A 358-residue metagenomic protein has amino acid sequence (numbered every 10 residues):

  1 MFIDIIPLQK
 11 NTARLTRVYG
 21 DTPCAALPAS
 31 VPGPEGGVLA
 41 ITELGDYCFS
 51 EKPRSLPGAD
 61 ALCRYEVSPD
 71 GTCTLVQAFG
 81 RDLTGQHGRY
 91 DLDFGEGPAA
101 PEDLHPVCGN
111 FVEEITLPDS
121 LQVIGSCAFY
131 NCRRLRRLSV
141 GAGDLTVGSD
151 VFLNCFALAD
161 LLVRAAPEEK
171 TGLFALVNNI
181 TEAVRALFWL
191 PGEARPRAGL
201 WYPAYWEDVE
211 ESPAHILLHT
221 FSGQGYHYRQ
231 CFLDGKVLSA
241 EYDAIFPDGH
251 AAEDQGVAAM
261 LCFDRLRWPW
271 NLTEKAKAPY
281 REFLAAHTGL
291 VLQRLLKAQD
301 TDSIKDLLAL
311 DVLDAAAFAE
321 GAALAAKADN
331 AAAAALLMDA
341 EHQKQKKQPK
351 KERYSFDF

Functional and structural regions predicted by a protein language model:
F2-A13, Y19-T42, R54-V123, R133-T146 (+3 more regions): Structural signature of tandem-repeat unit edges
T42-S50: Parallel beta-helix/beta-solenoid
D264-Y280, D302-L307: Repeat-mediated protein-protein interaction surfaces in helical alpha-solenoids
T273-K275, P279-H287, V312-A319, A332 (+1 more regions): Ankyrin repeat arrays, specifically the small/polar loop and inter-repeat linker segments at the C-terminal end of each
R294-D300, L324-N330: Ankyrin repeat A-helix N-terminal signature
D300-L308, N330-D339, K346: Ankyrin repeat structural motif
